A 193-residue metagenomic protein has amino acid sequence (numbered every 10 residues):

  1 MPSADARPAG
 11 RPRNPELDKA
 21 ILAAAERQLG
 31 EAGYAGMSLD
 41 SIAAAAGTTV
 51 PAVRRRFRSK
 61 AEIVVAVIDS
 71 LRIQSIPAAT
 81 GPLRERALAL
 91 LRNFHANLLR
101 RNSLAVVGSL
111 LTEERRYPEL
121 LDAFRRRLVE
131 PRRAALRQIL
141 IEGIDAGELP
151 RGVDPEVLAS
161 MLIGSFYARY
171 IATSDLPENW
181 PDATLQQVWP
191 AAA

Functional and structural regions predicted by a protein language model:
M1-A32, G36-A45, P51, R58: Basic, helix-initiating cap at the start of DNA-binding domains
M1-A6, A89, N93-A96, I141-E142 (+2 more regions): C-terminal peripheral helix-coil segments that are non-catalytic and often amphipathic
I21, G36, S59-V64, Q74-S75 (+2 more regions): Short amphipathic alpha-helical segment with a characteristic S/N-K-E followed by hydrophobic residues
A24-A32, R86, L90-N93, V106-E113 (+3 more regions): Solvent-exposed, amphipathic alpha-helical segments
F57, I68: DNA major-groove recognition helix of helix-turn-helix
S75-V107, L158-A159: Hydrophobic alpha-helical connector segments
R101, A105-S109, E119-D145: Amphipathic alpha-helical packing segments from all-alpha helical-bundle domains
A123-L128, D145-S160, A172: All-alpha amphipathic helical-bundle segments outside canonical DNA-binding/catalytic cores that form hydrophobic
